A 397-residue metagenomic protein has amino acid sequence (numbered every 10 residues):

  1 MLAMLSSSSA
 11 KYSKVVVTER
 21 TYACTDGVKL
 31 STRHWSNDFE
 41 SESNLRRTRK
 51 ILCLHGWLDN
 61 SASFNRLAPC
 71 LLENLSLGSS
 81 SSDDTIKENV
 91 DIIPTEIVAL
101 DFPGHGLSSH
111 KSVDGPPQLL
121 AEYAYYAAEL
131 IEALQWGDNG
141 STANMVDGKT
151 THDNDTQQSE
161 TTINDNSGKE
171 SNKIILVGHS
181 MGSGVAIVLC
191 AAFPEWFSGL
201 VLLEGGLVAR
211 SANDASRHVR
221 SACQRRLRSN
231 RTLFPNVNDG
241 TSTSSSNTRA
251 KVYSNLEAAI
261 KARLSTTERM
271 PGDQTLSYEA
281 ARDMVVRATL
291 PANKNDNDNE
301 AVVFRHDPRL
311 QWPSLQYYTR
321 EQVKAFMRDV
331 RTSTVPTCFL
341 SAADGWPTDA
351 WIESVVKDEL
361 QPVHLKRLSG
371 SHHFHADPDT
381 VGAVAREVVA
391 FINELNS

Functional and structural regions predicted by a protein language model:
S8-K29: N-terminal cap/lid segment of alpha/beta-hydrolase-fold proteins
T25-D26, R33, D38-F39, V90-V177 (+1 more regions): Active-site loop/oxyanion-hole signature of alpha/beta-hydrolase fold enzymes
R33, D38-E40, N44-H110: Conserved HGGG/HGGXW glycine-rich cap/lid loop of the alpha/beta-hydrolase fold
G178-G182, A186: Gly/Ala-rich beta-loop-alpha elbow adjacent to hydrolase catalytic centers
V188-A191, S198-N255: Flexible "cap/lid" loop of the alpha/beta hydrolase fold
D239-R320: Conserved alpha/beta-hydrolase catalytic His-Asp/Glu region
L290-D358: Conserved serine/cysteine hydrolase catalytic core
S371-V381: Catalytic histidine-centered segment of alpha/beta-hydrolase-like enzymes
